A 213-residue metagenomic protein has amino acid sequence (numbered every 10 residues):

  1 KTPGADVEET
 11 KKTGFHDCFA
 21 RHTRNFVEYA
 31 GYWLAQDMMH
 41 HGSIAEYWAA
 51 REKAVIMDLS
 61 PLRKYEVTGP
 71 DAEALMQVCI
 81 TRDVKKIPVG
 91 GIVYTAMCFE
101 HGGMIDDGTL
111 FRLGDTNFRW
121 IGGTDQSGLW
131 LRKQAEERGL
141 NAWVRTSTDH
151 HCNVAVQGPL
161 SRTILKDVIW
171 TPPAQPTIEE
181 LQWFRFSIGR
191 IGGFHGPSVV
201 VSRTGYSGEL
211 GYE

Functional and structural regions predicted by a protein language model:
K1-E213: Glycine/proline-enriched, intrinsically flexible loops and inter-domain linkers
